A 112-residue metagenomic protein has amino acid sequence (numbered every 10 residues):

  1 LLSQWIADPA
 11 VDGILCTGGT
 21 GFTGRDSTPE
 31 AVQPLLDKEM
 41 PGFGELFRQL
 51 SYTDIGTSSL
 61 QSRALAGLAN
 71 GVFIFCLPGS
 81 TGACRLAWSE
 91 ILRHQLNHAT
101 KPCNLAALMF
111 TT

Functional and structural regions predicted by a protein language model:
L1-T112: Non-catalytic beta/alpha edge segments that cap or flank active sites
